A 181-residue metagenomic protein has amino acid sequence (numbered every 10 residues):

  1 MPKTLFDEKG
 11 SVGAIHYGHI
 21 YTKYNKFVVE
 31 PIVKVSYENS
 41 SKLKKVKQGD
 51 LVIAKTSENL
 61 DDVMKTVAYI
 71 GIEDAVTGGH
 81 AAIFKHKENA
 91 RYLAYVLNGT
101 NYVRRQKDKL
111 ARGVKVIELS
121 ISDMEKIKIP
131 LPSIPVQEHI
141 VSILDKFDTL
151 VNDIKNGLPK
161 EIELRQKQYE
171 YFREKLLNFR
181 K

Functional and structural regions predicted by a protein language model:
M1-K181: Charged, alpha-helix-forming regions
